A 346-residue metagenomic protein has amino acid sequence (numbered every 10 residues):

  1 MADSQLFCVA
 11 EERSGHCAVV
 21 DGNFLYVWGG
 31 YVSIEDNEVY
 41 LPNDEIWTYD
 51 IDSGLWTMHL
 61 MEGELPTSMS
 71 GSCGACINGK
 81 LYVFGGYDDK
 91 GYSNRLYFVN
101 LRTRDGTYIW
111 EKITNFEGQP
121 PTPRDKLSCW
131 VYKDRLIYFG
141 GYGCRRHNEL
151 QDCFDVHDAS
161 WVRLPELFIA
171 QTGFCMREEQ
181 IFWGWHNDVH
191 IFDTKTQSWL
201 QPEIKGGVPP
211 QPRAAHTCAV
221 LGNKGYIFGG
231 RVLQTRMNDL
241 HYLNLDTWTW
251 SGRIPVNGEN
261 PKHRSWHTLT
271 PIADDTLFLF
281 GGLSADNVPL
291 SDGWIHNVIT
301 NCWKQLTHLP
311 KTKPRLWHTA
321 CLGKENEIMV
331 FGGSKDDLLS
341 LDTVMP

Functional and structural regions predicted by a protein language model:
M1-P346: Kelch-like beta-propeller repeat domains
